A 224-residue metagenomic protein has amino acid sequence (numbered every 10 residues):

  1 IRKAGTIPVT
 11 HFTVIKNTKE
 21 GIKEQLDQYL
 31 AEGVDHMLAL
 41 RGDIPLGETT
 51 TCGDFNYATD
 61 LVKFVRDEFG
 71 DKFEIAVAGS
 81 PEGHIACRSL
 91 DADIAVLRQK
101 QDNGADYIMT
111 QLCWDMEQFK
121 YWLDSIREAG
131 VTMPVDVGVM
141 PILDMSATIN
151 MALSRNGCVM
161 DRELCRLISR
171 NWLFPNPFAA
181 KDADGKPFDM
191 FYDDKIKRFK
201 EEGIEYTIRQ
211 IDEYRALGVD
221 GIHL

Functional and structural regions predicted by a protein language model:
I1, F12, L38-L40, D106-D115 (+1 more regions): Catalytic beta/alpha-barrel core
I1, T18-Q25, D43-E68, C87-L90 (+1 more regions): Active-site-adjacent beta->alpha loops and helix N-cap segments on the catalytic face of soluble alpha/beta enzymes
I1-F12, K19, D71, R88 (+1 more regions): Flavin-dependent oxidoreductase catalytic cores
A4-P8, G33-D35, D71-I75, A105-D106 (+2 more regions): Short, well-ordered coil/turn segments that N-cap beta-strands
H11-N17, G42-I44, A78-H84, C113-W114 (+1 more regions): Active-site beta-loop-alpha junctions enriched in small/polar residues
K19-D27, R88-Q99, G203-E213: Short, acidic/polar
Y29, K100, G104, V137 (+1 more regions): Conserved, mostly hydrophobic/aromatic
G53-P81, E128-D212: Active-site pocket-lining/capping segments in soluble small-molecule metabolic enzymes
